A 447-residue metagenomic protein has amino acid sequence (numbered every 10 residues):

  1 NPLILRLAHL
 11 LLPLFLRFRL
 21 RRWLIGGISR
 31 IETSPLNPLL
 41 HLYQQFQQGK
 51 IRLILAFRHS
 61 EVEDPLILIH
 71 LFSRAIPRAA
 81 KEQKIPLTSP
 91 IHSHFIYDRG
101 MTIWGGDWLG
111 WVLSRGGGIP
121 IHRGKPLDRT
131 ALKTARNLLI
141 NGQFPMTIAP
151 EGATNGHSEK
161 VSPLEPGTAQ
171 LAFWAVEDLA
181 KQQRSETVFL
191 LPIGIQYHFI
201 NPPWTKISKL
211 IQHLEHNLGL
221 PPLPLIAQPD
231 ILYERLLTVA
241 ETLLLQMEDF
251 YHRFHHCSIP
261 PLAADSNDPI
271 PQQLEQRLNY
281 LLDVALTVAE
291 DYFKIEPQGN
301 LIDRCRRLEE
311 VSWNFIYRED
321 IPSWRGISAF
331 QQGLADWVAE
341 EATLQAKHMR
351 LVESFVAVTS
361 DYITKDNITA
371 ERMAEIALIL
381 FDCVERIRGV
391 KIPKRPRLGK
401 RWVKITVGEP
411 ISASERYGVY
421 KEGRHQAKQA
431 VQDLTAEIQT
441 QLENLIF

Functional and structural regions predicted by a protein language model:
N1-I91, D98-G100, W104-G105, H122-G124 (+3 more regions): Membrane-interfacial terminal anchoring regions of lipid-handling membrane enzymes
R115-H122: Short, basic, glycine/proline-bearing loop/turn elements
M146: Active-site-adjacent C-terminal substructures of enzyme catalytic domains
A149-E151: Surface-exposed assembly/interface segments
